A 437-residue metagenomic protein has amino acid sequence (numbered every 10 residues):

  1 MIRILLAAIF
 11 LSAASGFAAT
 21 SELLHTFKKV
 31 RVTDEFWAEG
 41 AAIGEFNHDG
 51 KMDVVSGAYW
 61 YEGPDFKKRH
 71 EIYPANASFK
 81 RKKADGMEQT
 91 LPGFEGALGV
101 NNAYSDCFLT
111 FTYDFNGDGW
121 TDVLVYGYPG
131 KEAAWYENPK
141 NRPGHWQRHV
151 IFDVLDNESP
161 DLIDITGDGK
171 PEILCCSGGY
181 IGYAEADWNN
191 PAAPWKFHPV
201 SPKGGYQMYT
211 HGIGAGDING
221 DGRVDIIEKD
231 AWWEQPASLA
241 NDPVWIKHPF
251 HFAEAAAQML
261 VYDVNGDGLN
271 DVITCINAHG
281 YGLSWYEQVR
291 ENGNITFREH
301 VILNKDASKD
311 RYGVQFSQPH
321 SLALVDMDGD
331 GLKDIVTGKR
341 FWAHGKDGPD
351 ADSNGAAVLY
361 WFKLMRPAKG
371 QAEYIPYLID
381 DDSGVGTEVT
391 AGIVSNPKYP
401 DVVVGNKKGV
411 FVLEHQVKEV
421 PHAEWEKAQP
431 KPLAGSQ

Functional and structural regions predicted by a protein language model:
I4-S15: Bacterial N-terminal signal peptides
A18-Q437: Beta-propeller-forming repeat regions
